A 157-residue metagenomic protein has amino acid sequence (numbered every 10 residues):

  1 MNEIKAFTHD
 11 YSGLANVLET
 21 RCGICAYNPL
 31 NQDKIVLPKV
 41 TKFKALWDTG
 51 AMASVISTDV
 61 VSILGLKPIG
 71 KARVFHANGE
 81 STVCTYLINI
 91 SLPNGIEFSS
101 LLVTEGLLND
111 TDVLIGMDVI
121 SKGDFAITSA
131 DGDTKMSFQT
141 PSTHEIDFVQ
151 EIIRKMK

Functional and structural regions predicted by a protein language model:
M1-K157: Pepsin/retropepsin-fold aspartyl endopeptidases
